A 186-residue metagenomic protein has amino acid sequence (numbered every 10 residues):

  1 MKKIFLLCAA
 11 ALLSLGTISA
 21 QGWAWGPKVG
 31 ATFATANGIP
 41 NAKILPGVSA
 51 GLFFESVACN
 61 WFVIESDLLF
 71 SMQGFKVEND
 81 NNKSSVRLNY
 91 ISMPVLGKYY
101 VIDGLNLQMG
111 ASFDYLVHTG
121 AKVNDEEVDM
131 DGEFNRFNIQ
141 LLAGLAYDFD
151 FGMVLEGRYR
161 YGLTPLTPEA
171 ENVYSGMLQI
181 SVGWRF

Functional and structural regions predicted by a protein language model:
M1-K28, V182, F186: Bacterial Sec-dependent N-terminal signal peptides
W23, W61-I64, G104-L107, F151-G157: Repeated loop/turn-to-beta-strand initiation elements of outer-membrane beta-barrel proteins
W23-W25, A42-V48, R87-I91, N135-L141 (+1 more regions): Residues that define the transmembrane beta-barrel architecture of outer-membrane proteins
P27-A31, V48-S56, L68-F70, M93-Y99 (+4 more regions): Residues on the lipid-exposed face of transmembrane beta-strands in outer-membrane beta-barrel proteins
T32-A36, S71-F75, D114-H118, R160-T164: Structural signature of outer-membrane beta-barrel domains
N37-I44, K76-N82, T119-E127, T167-N172: Outer-membrane beta-barrel translocator domains and adjoining extracellular loop/strand segments of Gram-negative
A42-K83, I91: Glycine- and aromatic-enriched membrane insertion/assembly motifs of diderm outer-membrane and organelle channel
E65-D67, F75-E78, D129-F186: Predominantly the C-terminal beta-signal and adjacent terminal strand-loop region of outer-membrane beta-barrel
